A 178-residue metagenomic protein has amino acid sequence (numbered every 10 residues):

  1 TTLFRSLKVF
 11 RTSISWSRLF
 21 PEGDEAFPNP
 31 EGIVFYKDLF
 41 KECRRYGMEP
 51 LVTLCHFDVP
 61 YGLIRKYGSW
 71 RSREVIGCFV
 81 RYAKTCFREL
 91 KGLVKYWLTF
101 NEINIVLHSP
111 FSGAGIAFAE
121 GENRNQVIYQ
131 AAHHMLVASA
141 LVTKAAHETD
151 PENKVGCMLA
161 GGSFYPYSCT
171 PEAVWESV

Functional and structural regions predicted by a protein language model:
T1-K8, F20-V178: Non-catalytic scaffold segments within catalytic domains of secreted glycoside hydrolases
S15-S17: Short strand-loop junctions, especially beta-strand C-caps/beta-turns that link beta-sheets to coils or alpha-helices
